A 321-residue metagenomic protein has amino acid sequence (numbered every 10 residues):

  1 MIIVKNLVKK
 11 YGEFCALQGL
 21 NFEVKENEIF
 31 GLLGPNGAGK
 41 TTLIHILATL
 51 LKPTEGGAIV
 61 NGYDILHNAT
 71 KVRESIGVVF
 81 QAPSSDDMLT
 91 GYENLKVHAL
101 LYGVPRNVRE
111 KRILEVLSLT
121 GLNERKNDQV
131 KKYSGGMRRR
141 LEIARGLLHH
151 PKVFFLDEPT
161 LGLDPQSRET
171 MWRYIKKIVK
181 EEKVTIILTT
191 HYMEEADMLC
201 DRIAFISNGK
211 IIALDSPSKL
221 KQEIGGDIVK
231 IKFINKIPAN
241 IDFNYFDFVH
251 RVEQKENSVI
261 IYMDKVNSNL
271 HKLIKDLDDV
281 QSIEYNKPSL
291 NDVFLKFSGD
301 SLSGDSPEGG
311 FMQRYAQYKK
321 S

Functional and structural regions predicted by a protein language model:
I2, K9-S207, I212-A213: ABC transporter nucleotide-binding domains
N68, S216, N269: Short acidic active-site motifs
G103, G225, V229, G299-S303: Non-catalytic alpha-helical coupling and interface elements of nucleotide-dependent molecular machines and regulators
G121, F248-V252, V280-E284: A short linear hydrophobic-aromatic micro-motif
R173-D264: ABC transporter nucleotide-binding domain
K265-S321: C-terminal coupling/interaction segments
